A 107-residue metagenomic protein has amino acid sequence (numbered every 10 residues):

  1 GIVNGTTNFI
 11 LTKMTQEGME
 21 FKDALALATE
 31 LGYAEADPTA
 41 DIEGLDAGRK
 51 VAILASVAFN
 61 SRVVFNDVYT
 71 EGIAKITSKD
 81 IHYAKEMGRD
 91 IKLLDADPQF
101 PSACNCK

Functional and structural regions predicted by a protein language model:
G1-L11: Rossmann-fold dinucleotide-binding core
G1-V3, E17, Q99-F100: Solvent-exposed alpha-helices and their adjacent loops that cap or buttress functional pockets in soluble metabolic
M19-D23: Short, charged, surface-exposed loops that flank catalytic or proteolytic processing sites
A24-K107: Substrate-binding/catalytic subdomain of NAD(P)-dependent oxidoreductase enzymes
